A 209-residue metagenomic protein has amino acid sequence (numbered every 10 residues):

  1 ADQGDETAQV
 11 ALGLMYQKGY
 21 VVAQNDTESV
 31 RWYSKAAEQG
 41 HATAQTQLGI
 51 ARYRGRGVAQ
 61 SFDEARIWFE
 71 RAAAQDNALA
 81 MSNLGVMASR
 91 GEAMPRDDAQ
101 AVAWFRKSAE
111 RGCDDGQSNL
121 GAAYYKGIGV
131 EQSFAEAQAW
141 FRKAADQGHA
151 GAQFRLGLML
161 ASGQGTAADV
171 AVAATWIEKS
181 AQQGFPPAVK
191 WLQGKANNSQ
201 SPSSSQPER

Functional and structural regions predicted by a protein language model:
A1-M15: N-terminal segments that cap or nucleate solenoid repeat domains
D2, Y20-Q24, E38, R54-Q60 (+7 more regions): Short coil/turn and helix-start
A11-K18, V22, Q47-R54, V58 (+6 more regions): Hydrophobic face of amphipathic alpha-helices that form TPR/SEL1-like repeat modules and related alpha-solenoid
S118-K126, E131-Q183, P187: Ankyrin-repeat and related helical/solenoid repeat scaffolds used for protein-protein interactions
A167, W176-R209: Terminal, low-structured helical/coil segments at or just beyond the last alpha-helical repeat
